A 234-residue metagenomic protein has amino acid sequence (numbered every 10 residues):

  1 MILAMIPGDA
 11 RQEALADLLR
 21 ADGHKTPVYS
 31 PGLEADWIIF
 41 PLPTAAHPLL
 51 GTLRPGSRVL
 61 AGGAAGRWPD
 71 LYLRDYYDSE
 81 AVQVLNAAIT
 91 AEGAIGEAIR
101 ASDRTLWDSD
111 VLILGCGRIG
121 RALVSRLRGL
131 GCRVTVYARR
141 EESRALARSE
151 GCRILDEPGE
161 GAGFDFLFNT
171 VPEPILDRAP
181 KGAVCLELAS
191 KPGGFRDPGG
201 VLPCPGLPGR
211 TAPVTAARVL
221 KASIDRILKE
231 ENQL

Functional and structural regions predicted by a protein language model:
I2, K25, R58, D110 (+3 more regions): Residues at the starts of beta-strands that form the adenosine-phosphate
L3-L15, L19, W107-R128: Glycine-rich adenosine-cofactor-binding loop
D9, R139-R140, A189-K191: Residues in the short beta-alpha loop(s) of Rossmann-like NAD(P)-binding domains
L19-E34, A45-H47, R153-G159: A short, well-structured beta->alpha microelement
D22-G32, L130-E150: NAD(P)-binding Rossmann-fold cofactor-contacting core
I39-D108, S223: Glycine/serine-rich phosphate-binding loop and adjoining beta1-alpha1 elements at the start of nucleotide-handling
P43-G56, A147-T211: Rossmann-like adenosine-cofactor binding region
G63-D78, L186-N232: Rossmann-fold NAD(P)-binding glycine/threonine-rich loop
